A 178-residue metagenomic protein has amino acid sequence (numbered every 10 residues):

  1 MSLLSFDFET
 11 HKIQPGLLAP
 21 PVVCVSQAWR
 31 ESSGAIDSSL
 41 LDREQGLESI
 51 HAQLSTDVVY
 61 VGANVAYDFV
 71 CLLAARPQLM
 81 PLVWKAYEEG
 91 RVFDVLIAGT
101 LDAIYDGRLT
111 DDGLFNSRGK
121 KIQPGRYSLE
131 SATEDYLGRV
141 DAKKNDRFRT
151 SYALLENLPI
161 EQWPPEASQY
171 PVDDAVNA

Functional and structural regions predicted by a protein language model:
M1-P15, G46, I50: Long, highly charged low-complexity segments
F6, V23-Q27: Short beta-strand motif preference
E9-H11, A28-R30, A63: Acidic/polar N-terminal loop/beta-strand segments that form early-domain functional surfaces
P20-V23, E31-Q53, D57-N177: Active-site-proximal helix-loop-helix substrate-binding element of RNase H-like nuclease domains
